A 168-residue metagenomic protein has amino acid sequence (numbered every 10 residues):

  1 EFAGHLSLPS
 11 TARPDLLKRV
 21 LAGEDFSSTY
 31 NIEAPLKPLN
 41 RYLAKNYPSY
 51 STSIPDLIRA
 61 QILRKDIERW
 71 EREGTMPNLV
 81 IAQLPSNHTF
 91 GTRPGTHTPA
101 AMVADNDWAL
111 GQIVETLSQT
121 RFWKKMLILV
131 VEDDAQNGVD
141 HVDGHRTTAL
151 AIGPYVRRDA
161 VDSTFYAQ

Functional and structural regions predicted by a protein language model:
E1-Q168: N-terminal pro-sequences and low-complexity stem/linker regions of secreted or lumenal proteins
